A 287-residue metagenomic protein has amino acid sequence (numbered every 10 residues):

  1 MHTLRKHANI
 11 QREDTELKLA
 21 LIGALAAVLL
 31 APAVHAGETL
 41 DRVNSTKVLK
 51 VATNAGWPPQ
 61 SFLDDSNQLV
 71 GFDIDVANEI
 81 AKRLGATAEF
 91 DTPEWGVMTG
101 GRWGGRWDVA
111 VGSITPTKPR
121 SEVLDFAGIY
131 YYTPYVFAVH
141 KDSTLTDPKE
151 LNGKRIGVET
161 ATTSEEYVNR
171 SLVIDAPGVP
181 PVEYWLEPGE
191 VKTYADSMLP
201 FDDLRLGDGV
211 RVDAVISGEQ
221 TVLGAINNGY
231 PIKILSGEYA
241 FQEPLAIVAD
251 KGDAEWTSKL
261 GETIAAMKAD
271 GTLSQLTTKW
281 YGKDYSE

Functional and structural regions predicted by a protein language model:
G37-E38, I74-R83, D142-L145, K149-T163 (+2 more regions): Extended ligand-binding regions for polar small-molecule ligands
G37-E38, T163-L186, Y230, L235 (+1 more regions): Ligand-binding clefts/hinges and TM-proximal coupling segments of bilobed small-molecule sensing domains
G37-S113, K259-L260, M267-D270, K279: Extracytoplasmic small-molecule ligand-binding "clamshell" domains of the periplasmic binding protein/Venus flytrap
A55, Y131-V139, W185-L186, E219 (+2 more regions): Periplasmic-binding protein-like
N78, K82, T87-E150, K233 (+1 more regions): Acidic, polar ligand-binding/catalytic clefts
N78-A86, S164-T193, G207, I226: Ligand-binding cleft/hinge of the Venus flytrap
F90-G100, S143, E183-L206, Q220: Short helix-initiation/N-cap motifs at beta->coil->alpha
G96-G100, I114-E122, E166-D175, D202-F241: A ligand-binding cleft/hinge motif common to bilobed small-molecule-binding domains
